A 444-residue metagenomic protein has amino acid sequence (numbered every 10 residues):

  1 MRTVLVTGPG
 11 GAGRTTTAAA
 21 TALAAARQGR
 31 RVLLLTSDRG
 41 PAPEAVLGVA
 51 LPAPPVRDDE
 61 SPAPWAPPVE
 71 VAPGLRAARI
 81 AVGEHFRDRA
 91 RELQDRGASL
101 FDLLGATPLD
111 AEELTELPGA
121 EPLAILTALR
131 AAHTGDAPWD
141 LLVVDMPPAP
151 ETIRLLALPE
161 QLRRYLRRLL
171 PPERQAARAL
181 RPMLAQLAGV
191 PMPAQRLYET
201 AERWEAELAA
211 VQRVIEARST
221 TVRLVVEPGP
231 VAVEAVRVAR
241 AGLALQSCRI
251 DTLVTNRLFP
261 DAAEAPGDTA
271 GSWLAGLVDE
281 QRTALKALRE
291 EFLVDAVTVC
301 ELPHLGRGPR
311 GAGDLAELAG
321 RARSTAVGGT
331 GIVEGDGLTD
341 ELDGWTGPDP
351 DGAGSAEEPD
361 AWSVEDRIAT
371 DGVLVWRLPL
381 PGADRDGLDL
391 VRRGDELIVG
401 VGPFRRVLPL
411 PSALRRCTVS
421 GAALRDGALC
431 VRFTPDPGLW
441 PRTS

Functional and structural regions predicted by a protein language model:
M1-T3: Extreme N-terminal starter segment of soluble prokaryotic enzymes
L5-I80, D136, L142-R163: Walker A/P-loop NTP-binding active-site region of P-loop NTPases, recognizing the glycine-rich GxxxxGKT/S
R39-P41, V82-F86, P148-P150, P171 (+3 more regions): Conserved nucleotide-binding/hydrolysis micro-motifs of P-loop NTPases
G97-V238: Phosphate/Mg2+-binding loops and adjacent switch elements in nucleotide/diphosphate-handling enzyme cores
L180, L208-D384, G394, P403-R405 (+3 more regions): C-terminal lobe/tail of nucleotide-utilizing enzymes
T370, V391-R393, R425-G427: Structural motif
D386-L390, E396-V399: Beta-strand-rich binding/interaction modules
A413-G427: Short, surface-exposed loop/turn motifs with a glycine/proline- and acidic-biased composition
